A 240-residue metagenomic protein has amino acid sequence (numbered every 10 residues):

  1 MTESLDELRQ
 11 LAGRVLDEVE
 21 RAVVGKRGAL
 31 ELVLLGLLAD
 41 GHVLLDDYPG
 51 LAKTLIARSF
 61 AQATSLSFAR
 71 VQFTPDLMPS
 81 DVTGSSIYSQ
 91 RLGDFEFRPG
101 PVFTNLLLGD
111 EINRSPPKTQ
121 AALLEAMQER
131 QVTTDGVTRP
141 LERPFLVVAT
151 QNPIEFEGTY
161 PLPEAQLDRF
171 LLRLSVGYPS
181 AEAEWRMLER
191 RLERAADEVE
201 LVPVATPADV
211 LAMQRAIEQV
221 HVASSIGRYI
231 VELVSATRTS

Functional and structural regions predicted by a protein language model:
E31-L35, Y88-G109, V137: Conserved alpha-helical scaffold flanking the Walker A/P-loop in AAA+ ATPase domains
L34-T74: Walker A/P-loop
A63-R91: AAA+/P-loop NTPase substrate/partner-engagement loops
L66-F68, Y160-G177, A195-E198: A short helix-turn-beta junction within AAA+ P-loop NTPase domains corresponding to the substrate/partner-engaging
Q72-L77, L171-A183, E200-V204, V220-V222: Conserved AAA+ ATPase "SRH/arginine-finger" region at the nucleotide-binding site
E96-N105, T134-Q151, L162-S175: AAA+/SF3 P-loop NTPase mechanochemical coupling elements
P101-Q128, E142, E157-L167, Y178-R186: Conserved AAA+/SF3 P-loop NTPase catalytic/coupling segment centered on the Walker-B
E193-S240: Basic, amphipathic alpha-helical bundle interface domains used for macromolecular binding and assembly
